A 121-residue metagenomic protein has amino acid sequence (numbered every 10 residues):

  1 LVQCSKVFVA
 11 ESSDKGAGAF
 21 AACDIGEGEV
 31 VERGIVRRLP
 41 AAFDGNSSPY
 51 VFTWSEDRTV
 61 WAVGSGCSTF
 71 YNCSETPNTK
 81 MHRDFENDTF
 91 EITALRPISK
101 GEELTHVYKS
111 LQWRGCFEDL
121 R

Functional and structural regions predicted by a protein language model:
L1-R121: Conserved catalytic SET/PR domain of SAM-dependent protein methyltransferases, capturing the structural core that binds
